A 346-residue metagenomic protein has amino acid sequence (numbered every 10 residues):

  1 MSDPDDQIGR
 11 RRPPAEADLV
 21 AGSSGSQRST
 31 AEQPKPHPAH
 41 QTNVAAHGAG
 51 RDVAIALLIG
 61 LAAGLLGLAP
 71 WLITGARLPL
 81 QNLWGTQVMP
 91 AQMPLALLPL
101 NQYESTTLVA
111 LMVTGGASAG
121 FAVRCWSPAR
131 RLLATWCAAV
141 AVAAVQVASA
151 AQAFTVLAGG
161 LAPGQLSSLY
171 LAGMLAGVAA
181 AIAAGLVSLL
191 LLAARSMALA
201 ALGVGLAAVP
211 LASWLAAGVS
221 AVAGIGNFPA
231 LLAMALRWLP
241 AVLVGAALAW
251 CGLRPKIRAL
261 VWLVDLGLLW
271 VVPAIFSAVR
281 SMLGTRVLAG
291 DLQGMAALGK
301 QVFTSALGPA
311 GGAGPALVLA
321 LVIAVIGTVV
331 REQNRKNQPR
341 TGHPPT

Functional and structural regions predicted by a protein language model:
S2-Y170, V302-V325, V329-E332: N-terminal topogenic module of multi-pass integral membrane proteins
H40-V53, A117-A138, A184-A207, A246-L263 (+1 more regions): Cytoplasmic membrane-interface segments at the C-terminal ends of transmembrane helices
R51-G60, C251-T346: C-terminal transmembrane helix-loop-helix hairpin of multi-pass membrane proteins
V147-L298: Generic multipass alpha-helical transmembrane bundles of integral membrane proteins
